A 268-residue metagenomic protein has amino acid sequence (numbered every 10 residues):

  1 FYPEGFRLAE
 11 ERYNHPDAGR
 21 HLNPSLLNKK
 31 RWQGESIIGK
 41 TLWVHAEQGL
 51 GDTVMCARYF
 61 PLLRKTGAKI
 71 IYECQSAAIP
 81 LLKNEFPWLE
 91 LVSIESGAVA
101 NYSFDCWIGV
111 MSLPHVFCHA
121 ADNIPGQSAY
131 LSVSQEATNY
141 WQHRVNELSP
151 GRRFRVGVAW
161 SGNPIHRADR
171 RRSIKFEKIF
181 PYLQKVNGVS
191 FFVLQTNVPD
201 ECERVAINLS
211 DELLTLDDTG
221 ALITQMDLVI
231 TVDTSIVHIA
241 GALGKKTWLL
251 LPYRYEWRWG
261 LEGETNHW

Functional and structural regions predicted by a protein language model:
F1-L228, D233-W268: Alpha-helical solenoid repeat scaffolds of the TPR/TPR-like class and their adjacent stem/linker regions that mediate
